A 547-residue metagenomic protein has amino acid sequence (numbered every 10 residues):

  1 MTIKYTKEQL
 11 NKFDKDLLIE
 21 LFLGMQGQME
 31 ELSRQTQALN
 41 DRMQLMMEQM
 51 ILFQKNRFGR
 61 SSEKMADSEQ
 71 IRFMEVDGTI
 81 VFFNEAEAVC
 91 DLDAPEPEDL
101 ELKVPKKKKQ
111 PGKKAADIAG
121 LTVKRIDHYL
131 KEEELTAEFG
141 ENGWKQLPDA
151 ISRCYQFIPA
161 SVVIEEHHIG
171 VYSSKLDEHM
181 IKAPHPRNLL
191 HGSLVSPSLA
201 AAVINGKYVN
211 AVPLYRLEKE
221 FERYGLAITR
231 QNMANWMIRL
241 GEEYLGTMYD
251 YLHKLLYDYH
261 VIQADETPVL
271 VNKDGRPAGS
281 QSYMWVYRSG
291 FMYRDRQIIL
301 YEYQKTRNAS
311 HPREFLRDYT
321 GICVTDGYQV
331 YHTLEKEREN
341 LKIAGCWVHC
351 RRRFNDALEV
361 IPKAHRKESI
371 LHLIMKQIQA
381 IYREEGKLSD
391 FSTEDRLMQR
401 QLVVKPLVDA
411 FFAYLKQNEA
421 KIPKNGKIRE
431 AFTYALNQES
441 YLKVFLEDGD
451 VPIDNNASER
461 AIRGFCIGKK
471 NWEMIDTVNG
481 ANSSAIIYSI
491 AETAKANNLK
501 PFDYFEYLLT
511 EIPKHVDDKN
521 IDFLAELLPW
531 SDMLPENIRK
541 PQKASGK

Functional and structural regions predicted by a protein language model:
M1-H191, A234, Q263-A264, F291 (+1 more regions): Short, flexible loop/hinge motifs at secondary-structure junctions
T2-I3, K15, V171-S173, E178-K547: Catalytic center-proximal scaffold of phosphoryl-transfer enzymes
